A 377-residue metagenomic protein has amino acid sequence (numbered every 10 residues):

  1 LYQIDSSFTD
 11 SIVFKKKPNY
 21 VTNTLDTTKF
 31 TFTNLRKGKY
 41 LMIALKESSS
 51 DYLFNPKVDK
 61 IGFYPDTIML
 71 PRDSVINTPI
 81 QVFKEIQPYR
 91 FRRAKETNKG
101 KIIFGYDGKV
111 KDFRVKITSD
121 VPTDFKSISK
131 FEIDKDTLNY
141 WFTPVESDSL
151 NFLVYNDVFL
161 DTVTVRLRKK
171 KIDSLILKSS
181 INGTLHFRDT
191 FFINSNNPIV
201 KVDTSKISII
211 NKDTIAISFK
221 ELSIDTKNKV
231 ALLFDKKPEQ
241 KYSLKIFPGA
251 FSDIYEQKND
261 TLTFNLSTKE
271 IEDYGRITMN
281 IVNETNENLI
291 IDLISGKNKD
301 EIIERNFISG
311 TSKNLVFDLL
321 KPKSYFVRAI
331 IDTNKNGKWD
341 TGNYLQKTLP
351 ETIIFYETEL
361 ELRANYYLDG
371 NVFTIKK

Functional and structural regions predicted by a protein language model:
L1-K377: N-terminal targeting or signal-anchor segments and their processing/structural boundaries
